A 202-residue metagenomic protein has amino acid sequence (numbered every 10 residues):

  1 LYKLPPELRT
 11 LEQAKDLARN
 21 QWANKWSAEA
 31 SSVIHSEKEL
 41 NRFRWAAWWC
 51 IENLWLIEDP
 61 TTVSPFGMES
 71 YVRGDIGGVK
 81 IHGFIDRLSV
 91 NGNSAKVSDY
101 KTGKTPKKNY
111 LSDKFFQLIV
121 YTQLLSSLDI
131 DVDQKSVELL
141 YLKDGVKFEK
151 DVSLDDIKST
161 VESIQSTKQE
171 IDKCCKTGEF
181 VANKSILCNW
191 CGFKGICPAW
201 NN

Functional and structural regions predicted by a protein language model:
L1-M68: A non-catalytic, helix-rich entry segment at domain boundaries
Y2-R9, K107-K108, G178-F180: Short, polar/flexible loop-turn hinges at active-site or ligand-entry regions and domain interfaces
P6, A28, L56, P60 (+3 more regions): Intrinsically disordered or highly flexible coil/loop and linker segments, enriched in small and charged/polar residues
R42-W45, I186, P198: A terminal-accessory region detector
C50-L54, L124, L128, T167-E170 (+1 more regions): Generic, well-ordered alpha-helical scaffold segments in large soluble proteins
F66, S70-T160, S166: Mg2+/Mn2+-dependent nuclease catalytic core
I157-G192: Polybasic (Lys/Arg-rich)
K194, W200: Cys/His-rich metal-chelating microdomains
